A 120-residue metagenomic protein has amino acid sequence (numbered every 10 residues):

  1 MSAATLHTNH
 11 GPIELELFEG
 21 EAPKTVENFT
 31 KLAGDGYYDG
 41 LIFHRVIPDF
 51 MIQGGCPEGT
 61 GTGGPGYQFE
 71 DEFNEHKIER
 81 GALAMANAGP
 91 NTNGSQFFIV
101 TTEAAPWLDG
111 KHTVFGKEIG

Functional and structural regions predicted by a protein language model:
M1-G120: Cyclophilin-like peptidyl-prolyl cis-trans isomerases
